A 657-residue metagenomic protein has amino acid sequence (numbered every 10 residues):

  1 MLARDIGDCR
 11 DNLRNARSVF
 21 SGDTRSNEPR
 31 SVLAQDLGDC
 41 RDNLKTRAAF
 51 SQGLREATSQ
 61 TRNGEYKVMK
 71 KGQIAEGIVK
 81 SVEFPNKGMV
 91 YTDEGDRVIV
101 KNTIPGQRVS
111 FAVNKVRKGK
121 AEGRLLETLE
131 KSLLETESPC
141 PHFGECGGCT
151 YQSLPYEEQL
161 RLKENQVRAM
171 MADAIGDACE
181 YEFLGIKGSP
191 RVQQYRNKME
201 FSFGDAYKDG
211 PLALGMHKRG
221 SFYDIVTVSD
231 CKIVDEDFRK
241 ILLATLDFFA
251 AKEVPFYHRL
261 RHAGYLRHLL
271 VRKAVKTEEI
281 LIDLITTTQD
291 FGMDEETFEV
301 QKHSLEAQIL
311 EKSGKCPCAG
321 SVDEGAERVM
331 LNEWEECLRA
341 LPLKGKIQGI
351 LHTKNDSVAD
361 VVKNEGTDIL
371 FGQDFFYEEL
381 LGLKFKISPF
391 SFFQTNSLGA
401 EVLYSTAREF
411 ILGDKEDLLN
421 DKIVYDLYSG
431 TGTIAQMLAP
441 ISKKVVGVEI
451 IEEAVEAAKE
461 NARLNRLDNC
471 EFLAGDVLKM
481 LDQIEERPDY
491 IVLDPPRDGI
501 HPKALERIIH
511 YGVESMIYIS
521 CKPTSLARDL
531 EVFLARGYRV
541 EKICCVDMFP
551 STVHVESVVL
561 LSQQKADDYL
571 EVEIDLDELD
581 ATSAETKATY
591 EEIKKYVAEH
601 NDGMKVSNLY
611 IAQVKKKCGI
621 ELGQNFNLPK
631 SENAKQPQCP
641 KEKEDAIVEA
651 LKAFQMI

Functional and structural regions predicted by a protein language model:
C9, C40, C316-C318: Cysteine-centered motifs
S21, F50-L54, L310: Intrinsic disorder
G64-H142, R219, K312, E471 (+1 more regions): Terminal RNA-binding accessory module
Y66-Q73, F84-P85, T288-E299, H303-S583 (+1 more regions): Rossmann-like S-adenosyl-L-methionine
E127-S138, G147-F256, K276: Extended interfacial segments that mediate partner engagement and assembly in macromolecular machines
C140, C146-C149, C316, C521: Short cysteine clusters
T589-N601, A612-C618: DNA-recognition alpha helix
L622-E632: Short Lys/Arg-enriched helix C-cap and helix-to-coil transition segments that create basic nucleic-acid-contact patches
